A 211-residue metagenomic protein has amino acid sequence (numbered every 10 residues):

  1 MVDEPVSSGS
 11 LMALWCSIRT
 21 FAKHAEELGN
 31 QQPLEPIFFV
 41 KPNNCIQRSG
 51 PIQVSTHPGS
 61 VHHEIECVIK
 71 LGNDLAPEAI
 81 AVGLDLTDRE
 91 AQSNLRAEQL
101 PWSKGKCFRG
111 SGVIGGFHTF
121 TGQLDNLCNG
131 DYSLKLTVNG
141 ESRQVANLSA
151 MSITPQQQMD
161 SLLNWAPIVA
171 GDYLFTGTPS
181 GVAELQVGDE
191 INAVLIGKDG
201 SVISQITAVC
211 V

Functional and structural regions predicted by a protein language model:
M1-P167, Y173, G181-V211: Catalytic-core "active-site belt" of small-molecule-metabolizing enzymes, emphasizing His/Asp/Glu-rich regions
T178: Switch II (G3) loop of P-loop NTPases
